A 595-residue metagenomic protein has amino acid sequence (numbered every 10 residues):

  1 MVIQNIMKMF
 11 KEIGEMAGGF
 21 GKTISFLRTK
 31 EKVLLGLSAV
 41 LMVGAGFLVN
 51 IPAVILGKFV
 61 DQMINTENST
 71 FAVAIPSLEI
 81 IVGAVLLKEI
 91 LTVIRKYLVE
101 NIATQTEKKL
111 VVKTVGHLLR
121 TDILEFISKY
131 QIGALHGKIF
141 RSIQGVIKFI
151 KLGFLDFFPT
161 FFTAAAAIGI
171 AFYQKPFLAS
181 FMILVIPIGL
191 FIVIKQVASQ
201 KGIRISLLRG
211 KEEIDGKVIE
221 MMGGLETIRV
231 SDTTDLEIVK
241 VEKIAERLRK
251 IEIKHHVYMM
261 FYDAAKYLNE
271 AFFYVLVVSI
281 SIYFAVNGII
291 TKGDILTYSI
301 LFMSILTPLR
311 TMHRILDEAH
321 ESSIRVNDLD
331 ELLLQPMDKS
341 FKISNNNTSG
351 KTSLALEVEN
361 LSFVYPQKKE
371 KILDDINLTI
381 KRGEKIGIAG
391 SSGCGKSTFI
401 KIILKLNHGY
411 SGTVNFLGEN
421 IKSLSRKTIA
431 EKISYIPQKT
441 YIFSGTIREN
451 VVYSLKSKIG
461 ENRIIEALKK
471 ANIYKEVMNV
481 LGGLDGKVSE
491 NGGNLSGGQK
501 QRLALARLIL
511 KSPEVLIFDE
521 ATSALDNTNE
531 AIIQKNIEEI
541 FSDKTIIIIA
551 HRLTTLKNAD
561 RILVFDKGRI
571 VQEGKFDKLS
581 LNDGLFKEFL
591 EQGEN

Functional and structural regions predicted by a protein language model:
I3-F10, T104, V112-G137, R141-I143 (+5 more regions): Short intracellular "coupling" helices and adjacent cytoplasmic loop segments at the cytosolic face of multi-pass
S25-K32, L124, R141-I150, F154 (+7 more regions): An intracellular "coupling" helix at the cytosolic face of ABC transporter transmembrane type-1 domains
L35-L91, L98, F172-F177, G288-K292 (+1 more regions): Transmembrane helix-loop-helix hairpins at lipid-water interfaces of multipass membrane proteins, especially the type-1
I80-T92, I186-L190, M259-V275, S279 (+1 more regions): Hydrophobic alpha-helical segments in the permease module
V112, G116, S353, T413-N415 (+5 more regions): ABC ATPase nucleotide-binding domain helical subdomain, centered on the C-loop/LSGGQ "ABC signature"
T233, V257, I305-L333: Cytosolic ends of transmembrane helices, especially the final helix of ABC transmembrane type-1 domains
T398, S434, K439, N450 (+2 more regions): ABC-family ATPase nucleotide-binding domain "signature/switch" substructure
L404: Helix-to-loop junction immediately C-terminal to a conserved catalytic motif
